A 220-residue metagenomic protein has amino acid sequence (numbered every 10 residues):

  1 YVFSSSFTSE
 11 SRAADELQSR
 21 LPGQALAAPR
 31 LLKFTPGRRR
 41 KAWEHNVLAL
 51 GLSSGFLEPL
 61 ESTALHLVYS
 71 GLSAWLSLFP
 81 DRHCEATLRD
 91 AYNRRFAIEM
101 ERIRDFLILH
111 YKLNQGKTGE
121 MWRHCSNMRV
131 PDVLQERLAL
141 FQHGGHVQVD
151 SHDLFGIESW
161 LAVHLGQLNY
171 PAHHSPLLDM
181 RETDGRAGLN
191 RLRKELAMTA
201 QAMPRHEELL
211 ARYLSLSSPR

Functional and structural regions predicted by a protein language model:
Y1-T35, G55-H66, L78-D81: Conserved FAD/dinucleotide-binding core of flavoprotein oxidoreductases
L21-G23, K41-A42, F155: A generic structural signal for short, solvent-exposed coil/turn residues that cap or connect secondary-structure
F34, W43, M121-C125: Tryptophan-centered motif/residue detector
P36-G37, Y92: Beta-rich nucleic-acid/ligand-interaction surfaces
A42-L60: Short FAD-binding loop at a beta-strand-to-alpha-helix junction that anchors the flavin cofactor in diverse
S70-A74: C-terminal, active-site-flanking charged/polar segments
S77-R220: Long, low-complexity C-terminal extensions of enzymes
